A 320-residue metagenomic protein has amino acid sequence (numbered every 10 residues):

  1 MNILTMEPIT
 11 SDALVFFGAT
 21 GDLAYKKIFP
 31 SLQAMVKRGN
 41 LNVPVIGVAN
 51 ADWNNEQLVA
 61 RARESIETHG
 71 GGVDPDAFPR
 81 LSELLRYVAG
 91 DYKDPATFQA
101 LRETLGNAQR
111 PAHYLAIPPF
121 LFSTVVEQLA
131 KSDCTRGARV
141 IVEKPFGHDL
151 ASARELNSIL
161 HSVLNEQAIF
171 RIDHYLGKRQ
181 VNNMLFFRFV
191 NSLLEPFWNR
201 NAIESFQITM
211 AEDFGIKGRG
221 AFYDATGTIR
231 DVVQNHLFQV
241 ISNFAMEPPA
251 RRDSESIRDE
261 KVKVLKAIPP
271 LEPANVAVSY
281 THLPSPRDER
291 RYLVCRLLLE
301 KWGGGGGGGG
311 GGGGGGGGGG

Functional and structural regions predicted by a protein language model:
M1-I141, F146-L283, R287, R296: Secretory/organelle targeting and membrane-embedding segments
G147, G304-G305: Short amphipathic alpha-helical "recognition" segments used for binding
T281-E289, L293, G305-G320: Conserved small/polar residues in nucleotide/adenosyl-binding loops
